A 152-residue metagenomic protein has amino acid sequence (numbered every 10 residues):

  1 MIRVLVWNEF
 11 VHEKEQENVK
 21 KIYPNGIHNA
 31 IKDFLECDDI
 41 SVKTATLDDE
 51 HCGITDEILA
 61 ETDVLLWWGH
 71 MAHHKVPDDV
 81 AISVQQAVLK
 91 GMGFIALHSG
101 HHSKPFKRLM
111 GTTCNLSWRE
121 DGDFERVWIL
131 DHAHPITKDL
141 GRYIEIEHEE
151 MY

Functional and structural regions predicted by a protein language model:
M1-E61: Aromatic-Pro/Gly-enriched surface loop or interdomain linker that acts as a lid/target-recognition segment
E15, V19, A72, F124: Conserved short-loop catalytic and cofactor-binding motifs
I22-P24, A81-Q85, G111-T113: Glycine-rich, phosphate-binding/catalytic loops in enzymes
H28-D33, W67-M71, L89-M92, R119-D123: Glycine-rich loops and low-complexity Gly/Arg-rich segments that provide flexible linkers or classic glycine-based
H51-I54, A81-I82, H148-E150: A generic local structural motif
L59-K104: Short alpha-beta junction capping motif
L97-Y152: An acidic, glycine-rich "communication" segment
